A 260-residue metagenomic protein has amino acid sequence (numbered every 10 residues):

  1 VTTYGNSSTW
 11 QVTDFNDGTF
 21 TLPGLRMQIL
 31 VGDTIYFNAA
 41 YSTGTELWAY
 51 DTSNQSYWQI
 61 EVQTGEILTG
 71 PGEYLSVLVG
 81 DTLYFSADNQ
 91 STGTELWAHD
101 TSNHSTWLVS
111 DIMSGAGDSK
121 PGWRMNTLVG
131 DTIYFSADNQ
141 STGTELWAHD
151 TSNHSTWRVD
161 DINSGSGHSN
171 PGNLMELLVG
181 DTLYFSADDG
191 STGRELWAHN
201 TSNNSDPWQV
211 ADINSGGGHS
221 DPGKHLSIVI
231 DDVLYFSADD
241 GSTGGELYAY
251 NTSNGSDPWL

Functional and structural regions predicted by a protein language model:
V1-L260: Feature 14080 marks short, conserved micro-sites in well-ordered regions that are central to protein function
